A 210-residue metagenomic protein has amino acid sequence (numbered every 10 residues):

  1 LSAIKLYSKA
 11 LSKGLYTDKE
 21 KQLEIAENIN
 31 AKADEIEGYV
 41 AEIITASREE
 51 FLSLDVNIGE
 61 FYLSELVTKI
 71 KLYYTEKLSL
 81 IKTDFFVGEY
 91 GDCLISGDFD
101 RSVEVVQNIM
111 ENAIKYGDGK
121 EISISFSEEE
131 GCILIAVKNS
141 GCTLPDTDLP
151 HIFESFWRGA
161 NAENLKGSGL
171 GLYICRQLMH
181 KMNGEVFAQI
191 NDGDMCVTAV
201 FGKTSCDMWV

Functional and structural regions predicted by a protein language model:
S12-E20: Short acidic helix/loop segment immediately C-terminal to the autophosphorylated histidine in two-component histidine
A31-I36: Short alpha-helical segment of the dimerization/phosphotransfer core of two-component systems
F51-V56, L94-G97: Conserved micro-motifs of the catalytic ATP-binding
N57-E60, D84-C93: Conserved catalytic submotifs in the C-terminal HATPase_c
A113-I114: Short helix-loop "hinge" at the ATP-lid/N-box region of the Bergerat-fold HATPase_c
K120, G184-E185: Conserved glycine-rich
L144-F156: Short conserved segment of the HATPase_c
